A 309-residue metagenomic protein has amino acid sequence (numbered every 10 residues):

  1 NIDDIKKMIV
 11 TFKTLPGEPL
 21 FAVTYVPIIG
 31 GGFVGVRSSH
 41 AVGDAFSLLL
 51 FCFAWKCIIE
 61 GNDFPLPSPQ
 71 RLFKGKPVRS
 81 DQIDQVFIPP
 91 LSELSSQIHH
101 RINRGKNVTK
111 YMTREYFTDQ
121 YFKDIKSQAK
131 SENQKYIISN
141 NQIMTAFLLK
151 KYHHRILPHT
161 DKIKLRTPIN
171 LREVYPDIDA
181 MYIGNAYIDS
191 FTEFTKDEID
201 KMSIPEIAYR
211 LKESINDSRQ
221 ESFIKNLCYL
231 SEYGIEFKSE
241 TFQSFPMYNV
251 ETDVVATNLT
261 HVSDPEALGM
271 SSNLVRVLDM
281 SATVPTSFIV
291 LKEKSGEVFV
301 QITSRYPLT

Functional and structural regions predicted by a protein language model:
N1-A41, A45: Acyl-thioester-dependent condensation/acyltransferase catalytic cores
N1-I2, F64-S92, H159-I188: Small-residue-rich loop/turn and linker elements
E18-L20, G43, C52, C57-Y111: Intrinsically disordered, low-complexity regions enriched in acidic/Ser/Thr/Pro/Gln residues
V34-L48, I137-N141, K151-R155: Conserved catalytic-core segments centered on acid/base and nucleophilic motifs
V36-S39, S47-F53, S127-Q128, A180-M181 (+1 more regions): Short coil/turn segments at secondary-structure boundaries
L48-I59, I207-N216: Short amphipathic C-terminal alpha-helix that caps PH/PH-like domains
G105-T309: Acyl-CoA-dependent O-acyltransferases
